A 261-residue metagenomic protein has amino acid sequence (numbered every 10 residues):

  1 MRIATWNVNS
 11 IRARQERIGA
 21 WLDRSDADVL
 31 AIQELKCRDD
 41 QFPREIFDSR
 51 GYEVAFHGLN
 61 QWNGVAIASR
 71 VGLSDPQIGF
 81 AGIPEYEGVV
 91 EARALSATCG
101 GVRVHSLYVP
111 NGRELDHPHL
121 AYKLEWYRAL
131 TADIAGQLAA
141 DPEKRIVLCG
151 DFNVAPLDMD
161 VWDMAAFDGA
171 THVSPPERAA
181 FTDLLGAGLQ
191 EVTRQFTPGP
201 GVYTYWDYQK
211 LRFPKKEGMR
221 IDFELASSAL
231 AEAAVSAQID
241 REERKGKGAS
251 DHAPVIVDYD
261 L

Functional and structural regions predicted by a protein language model:
M1-E53, N60-V65, P156: N-terminal, active-site-proximal structural segment of metallo-dependent hydrolase catalytic domains
M1-S10, G101-D116, C149, H252: Active-site-proximal beta-strand elements of phosphoester/diester hydrolases
W6-N7, L22-D40, V104, I134-D158 (+4 more regions): Active-site beta-strand/loop signature of hydrolases that rely on acidic residues for catalysis
L35-R38, F42-E114: Structured beta-strand-rich core segments of catalytic domains in phosphoester-bond hydrolases
R50-G51, W126-I221: Metal-dependent phosphoesterases centered on the DNase I-like endonuclease/exonuclease/phosphatase
Q61-P76, R212-E232: Conserved beta strand-loop-helix elements of the APE1-like EEP
A81-E85, V109-R128, A166-G169: Surface-exposed cleft-lining segments at the edges of enzyme active sites
Q238-L261: Surface polyanion/phosphate-binding segment centered on an Asp-His-Pro turn
